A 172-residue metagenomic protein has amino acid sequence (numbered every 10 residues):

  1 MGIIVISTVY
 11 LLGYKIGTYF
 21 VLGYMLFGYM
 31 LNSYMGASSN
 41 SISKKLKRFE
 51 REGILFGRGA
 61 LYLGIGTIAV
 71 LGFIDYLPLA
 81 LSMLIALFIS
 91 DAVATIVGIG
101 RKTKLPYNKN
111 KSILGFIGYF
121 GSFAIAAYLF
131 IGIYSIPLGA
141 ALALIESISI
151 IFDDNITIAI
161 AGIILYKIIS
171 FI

Functional and structural regions predicted by a protein language model:
M1-F20, M30-L129, I133-I172: Interhelical loop and helix-boundary elements at the membrane-water interface of polytopic inner-membrane proteins
F27: Charge-lined substrate channels and their catalytic hotspots, especially those that engage the 3′ end of RNA
